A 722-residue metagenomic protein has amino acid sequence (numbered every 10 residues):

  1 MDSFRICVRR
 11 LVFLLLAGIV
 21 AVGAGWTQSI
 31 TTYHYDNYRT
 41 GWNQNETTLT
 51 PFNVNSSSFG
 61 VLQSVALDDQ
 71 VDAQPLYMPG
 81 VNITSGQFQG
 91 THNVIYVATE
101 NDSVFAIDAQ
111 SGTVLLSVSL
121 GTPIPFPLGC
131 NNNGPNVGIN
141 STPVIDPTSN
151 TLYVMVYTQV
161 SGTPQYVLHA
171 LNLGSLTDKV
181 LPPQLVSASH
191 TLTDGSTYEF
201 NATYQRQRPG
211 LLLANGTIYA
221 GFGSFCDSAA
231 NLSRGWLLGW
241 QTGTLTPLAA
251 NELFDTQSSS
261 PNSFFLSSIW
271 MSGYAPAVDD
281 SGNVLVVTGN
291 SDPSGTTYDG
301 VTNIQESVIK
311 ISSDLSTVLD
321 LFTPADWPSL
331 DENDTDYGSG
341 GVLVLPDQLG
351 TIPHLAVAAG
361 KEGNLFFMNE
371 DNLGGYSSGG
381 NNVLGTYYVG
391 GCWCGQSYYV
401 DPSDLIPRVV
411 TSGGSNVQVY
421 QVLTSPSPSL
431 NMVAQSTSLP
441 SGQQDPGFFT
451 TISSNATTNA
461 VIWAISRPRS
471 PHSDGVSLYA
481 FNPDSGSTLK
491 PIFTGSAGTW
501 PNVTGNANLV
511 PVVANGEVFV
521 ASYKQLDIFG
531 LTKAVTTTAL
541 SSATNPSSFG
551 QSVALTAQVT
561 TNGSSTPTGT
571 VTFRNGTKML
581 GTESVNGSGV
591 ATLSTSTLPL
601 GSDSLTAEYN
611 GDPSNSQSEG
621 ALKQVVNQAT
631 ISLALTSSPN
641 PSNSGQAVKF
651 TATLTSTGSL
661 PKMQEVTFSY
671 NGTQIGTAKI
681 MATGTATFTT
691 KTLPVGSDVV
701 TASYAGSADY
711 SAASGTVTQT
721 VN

Functional and structural regions predicted by a protein language model:
M1-V8: N-terminal secretory signal peptides that target proteins for export/translocation
R10-V22: Bacterial N-terminal signal peptides
G23-T27: Boundary at the C-terminal end of the N-terminal hydrophobic targeting segment
Q28-D314, V318-Q348, P353-G375, W393-V400 (+5 more regions): Mobile, glycine-rich extracellular loop/lid and propeptide segments that shape or gate substrate/ligand access
L62, L115-S117, L319, V383-L384 (+4 more regions): Local beta-strand/beta-hairpin segments that build beta-sheet-rich folds
G385-C394, T437-F449, S487-A514: Conserved blade-ending motifs and adjacent loop-strand segments that build the rim/top face of beta-propeller domains
N416-V419, P428-G447: Detector for outer-membrane/organellar transmembrane beta-barrel domains, recognizing the amphipathic beta-strand
L531-N722: Solvent-exposed beta-strand/loop surfaces, strongest in extracytoplasmic domains of secreted and cell-surface proteins
